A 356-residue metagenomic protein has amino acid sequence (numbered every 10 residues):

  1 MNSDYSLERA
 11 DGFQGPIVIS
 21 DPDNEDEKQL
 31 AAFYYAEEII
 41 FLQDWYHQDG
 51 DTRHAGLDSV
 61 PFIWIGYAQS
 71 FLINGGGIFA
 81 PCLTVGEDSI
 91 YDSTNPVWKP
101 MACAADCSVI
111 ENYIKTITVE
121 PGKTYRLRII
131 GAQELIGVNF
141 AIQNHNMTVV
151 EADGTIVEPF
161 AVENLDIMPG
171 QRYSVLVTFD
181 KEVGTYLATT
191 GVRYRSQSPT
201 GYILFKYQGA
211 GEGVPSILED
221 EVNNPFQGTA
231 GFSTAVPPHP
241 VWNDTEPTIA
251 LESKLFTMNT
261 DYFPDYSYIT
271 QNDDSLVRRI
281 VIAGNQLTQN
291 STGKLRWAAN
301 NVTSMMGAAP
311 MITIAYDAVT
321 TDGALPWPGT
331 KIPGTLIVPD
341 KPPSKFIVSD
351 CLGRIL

Functional and structural regions predicted by a protein language model:
D4-S6, A132, G191-R193: Beta-strand-rich extracellular modules
A10-D58, F160-I355: Extended terminal and domain-junction accessory segments
E25-E27, N146-I156: Short aromatic-acidic-glycine turn motif
A36-K123, I130-Q133, L295-W297: Acidic-aromatic/histidine active-site loop/patch
T124, L135-N139, I355: Exposed beta-strand and adjacent loop surfaces of beta-rich binding modules that mediate intermolecular recognition
I129-Q133, D350, L356: Asparagine-centered strand-capping/turn motif at beta-strand->loop junctions
G131-T148: Short acidic, flexible loop segments centered on an aromatic residue
